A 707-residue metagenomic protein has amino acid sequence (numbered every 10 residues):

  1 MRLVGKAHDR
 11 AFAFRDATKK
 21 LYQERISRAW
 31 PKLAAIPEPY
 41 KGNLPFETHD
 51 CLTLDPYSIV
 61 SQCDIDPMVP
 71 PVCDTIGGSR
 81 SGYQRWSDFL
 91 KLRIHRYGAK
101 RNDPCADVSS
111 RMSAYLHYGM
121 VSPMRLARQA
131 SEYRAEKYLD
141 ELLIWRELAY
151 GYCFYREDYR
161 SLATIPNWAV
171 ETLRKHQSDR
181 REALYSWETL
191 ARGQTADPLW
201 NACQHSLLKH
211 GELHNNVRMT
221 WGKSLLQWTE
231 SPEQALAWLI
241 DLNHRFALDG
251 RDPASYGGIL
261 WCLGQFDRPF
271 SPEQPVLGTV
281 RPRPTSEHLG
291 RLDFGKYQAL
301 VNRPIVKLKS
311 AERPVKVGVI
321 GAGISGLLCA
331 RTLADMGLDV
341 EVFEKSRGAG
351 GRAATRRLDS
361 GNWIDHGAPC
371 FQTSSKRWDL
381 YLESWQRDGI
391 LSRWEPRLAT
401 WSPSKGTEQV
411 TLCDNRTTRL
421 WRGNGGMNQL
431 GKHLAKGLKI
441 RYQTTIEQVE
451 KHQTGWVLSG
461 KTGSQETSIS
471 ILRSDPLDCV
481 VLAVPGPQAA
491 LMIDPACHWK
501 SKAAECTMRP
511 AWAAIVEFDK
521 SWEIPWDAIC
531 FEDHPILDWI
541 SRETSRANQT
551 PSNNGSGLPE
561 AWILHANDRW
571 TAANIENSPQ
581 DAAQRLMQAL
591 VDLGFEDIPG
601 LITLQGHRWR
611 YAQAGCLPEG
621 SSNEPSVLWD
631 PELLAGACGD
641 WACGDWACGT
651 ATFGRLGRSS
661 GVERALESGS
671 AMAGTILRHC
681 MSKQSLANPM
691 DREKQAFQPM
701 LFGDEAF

Functional and structural regions predicted by a protein language model:
A7-I165, L292-R303: Glycine/tryptophan-enriched, flexible segments
D103-G295: Active-site-proximal binding-pocket segments
T332-D359: Glycine-rich FAD pyrophosphate-binding loop
G350, I364, S470-F531, P535 (+1 more regions): Central helical "cap/lid" subdomain
T355-A399: N-terminal FAD cofactor-binding segment of flavoenzymes
Y442-V457: A conserved short coil-to-beta-strand element within the FAD-binding core of flavoproteins
D519-W522, Q549-A612: Flavin-binding catalytic cores
V591-L633, C648, T652: Flavin (FAD/FMN) cofactor-binding core of flavoprotein oxidoreductases
